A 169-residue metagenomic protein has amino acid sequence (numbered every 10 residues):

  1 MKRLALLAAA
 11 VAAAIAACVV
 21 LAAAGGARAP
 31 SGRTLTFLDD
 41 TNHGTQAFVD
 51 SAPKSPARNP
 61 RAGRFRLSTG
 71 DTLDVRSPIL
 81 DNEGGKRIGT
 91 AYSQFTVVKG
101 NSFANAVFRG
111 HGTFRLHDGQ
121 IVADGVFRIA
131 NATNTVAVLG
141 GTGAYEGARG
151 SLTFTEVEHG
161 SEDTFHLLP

Functional and structural regions predicted by a protein language model:
M1-V11: N-terminal export and membrane-targeting signals
A16-G32: C-terminal region of N-terminal signal peptides and the immediate post-cleavage residues of exported proteins
R28-P169: Beta-strand-enriched cores of mature, soluble protein domains
